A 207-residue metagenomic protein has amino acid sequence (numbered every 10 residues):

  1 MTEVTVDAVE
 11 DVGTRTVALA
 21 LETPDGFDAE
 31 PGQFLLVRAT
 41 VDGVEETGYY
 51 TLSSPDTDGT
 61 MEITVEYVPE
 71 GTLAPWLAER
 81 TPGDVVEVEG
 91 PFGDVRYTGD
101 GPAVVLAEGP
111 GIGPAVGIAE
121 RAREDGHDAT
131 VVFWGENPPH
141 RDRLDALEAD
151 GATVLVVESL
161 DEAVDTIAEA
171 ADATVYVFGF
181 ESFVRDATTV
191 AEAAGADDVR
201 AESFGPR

Functional and structural regions predicted by a protein language model:
M1, T47, F178, S182: Conserved active-site and cofactor/substrate-binding residues in soluble primary-metabolism enzymes
T2-P82, G135-E136: Ferredoxin-reductase
T72-R207: FNR/FR-type flavoprotein reductase catalytic core
